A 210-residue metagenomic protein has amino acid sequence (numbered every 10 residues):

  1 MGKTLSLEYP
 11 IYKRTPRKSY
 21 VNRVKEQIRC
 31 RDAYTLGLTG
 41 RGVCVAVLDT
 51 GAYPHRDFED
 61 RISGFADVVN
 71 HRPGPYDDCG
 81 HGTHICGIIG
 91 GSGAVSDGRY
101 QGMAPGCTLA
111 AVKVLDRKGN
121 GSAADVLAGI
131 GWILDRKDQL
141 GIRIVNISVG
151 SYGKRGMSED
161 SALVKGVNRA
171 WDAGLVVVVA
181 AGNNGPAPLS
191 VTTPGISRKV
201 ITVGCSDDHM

Functional and structural regions predicted by a protein language model:
G2-A46, A66-G80: N-terminal domain-start motif of subtilase-like serine proteases
K25-I28, S92, L127-I130: Short, well-ordered amphipathic alpha-helical segments that serve as non-catalytic structural scaffolds within diverse
Y34-V45, A52-G64, R72-A124, L140-R143 (+2 more regions): Subtilisin-like serine protease catalytic core
V47-L48, A181: Hydrophobic residues in beta-strands of the RecA-like P-loop NTPase core, especially within AAA+ ATPase
T50-Y53, D207-D208: Acidic glycine-/aspartate-rich tracts in secreted/extracellular proteins
V114-K199, C205-M210: Substrate-binding/access-modulating region of protease and related hydrolase catalytic domains
